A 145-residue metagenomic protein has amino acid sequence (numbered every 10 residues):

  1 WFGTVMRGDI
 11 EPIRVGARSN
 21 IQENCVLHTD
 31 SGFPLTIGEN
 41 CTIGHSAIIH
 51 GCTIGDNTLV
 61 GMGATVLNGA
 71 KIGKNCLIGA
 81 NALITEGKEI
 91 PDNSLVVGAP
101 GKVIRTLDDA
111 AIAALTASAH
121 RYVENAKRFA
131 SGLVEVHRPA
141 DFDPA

Functional and structural regions predicted by a protein language model:
D9, V15-A17, E23-C25, T29-D30 (+2 more regions): Glycine-rich hexapeptide-repeat left-handed beta-helix
